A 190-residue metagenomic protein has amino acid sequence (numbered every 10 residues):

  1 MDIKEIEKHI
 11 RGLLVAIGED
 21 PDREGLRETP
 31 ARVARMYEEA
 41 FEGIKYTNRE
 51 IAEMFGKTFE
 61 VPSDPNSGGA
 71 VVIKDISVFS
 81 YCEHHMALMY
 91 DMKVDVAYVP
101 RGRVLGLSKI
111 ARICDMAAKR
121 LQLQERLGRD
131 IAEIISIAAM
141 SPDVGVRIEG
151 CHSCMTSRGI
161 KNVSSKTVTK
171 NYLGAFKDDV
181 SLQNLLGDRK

Functional and structural regions predicted by a protein language model:
M1-K190: A domain-level signal for the structural core that forms small-molecule/cofactor-binding pockets and catalytic centers
